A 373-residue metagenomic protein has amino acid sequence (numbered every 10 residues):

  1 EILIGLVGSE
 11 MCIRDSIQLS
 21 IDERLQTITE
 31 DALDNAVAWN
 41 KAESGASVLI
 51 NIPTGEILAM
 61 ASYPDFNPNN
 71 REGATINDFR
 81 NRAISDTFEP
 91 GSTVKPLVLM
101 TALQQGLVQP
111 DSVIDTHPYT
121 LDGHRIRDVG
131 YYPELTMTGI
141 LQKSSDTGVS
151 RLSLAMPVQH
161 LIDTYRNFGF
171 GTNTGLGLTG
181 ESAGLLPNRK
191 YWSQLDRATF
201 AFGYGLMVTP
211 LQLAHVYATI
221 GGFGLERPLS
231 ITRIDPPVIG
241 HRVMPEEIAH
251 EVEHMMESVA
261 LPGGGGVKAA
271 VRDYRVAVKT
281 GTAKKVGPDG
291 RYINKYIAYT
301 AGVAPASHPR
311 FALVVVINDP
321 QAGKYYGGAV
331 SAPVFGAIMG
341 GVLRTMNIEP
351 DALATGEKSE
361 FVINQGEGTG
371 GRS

Functional and structural regions predicted by a protein language model:
E1-G8, I13: Single conserved hydrophobic/aromatic residue that forms the stacking wall/gate of nucleotide- or nucleobase-binding
S9, D15, I21, S47-S92 (+4 more regions): Beta-lactam-recognizing serine transpeptidase/beta-lactamase-like catalytic domain environment
L25-N40, A83: Short, basic/aromatic recognition patches
Q26, E30, I162, A249 (+3 more regions): Hydrophobic face of alpha-helices
N35, Q321-G323, R344: Short beta-strands and strand-coil junctions in structured, solvent-facing domains, enriched
K41-G45: Short, small/polar residue-rich loop motifs at catalytic or cofactor-binding pockets
P237-G240, A332-S373: Short, gly/Ser/Thr-rich active-site loops of penicillin-recognizing serine hydrolases
P320-V330: A short acidic/glycine-rich loop-to-helix N-cap element
